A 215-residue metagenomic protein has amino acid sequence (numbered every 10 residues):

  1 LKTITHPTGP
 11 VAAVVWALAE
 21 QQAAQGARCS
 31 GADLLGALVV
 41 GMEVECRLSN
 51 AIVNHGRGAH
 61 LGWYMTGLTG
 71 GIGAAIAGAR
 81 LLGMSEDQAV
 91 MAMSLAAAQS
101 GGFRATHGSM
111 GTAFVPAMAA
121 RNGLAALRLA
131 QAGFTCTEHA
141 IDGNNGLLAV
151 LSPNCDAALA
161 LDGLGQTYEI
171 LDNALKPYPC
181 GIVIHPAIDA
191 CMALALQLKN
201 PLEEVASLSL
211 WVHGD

Functional and structural regions predicted by a protein language model:
L1-V53: Hydrophobic alpha-helical hairpins/lids featuring a short glycine-rich hinge
T3-P10, D33-L38, G56-G71, T112-P116 (+1 more regions): Active-site nucleophile and cofactor-binding loops and adjacent substrate-binding regions of central metabolic enzymes
R47-G58, F103-M110: Glycine- and aromatic-rich loop/turn segments at beta-sheet edges
M65-G67, G71, I76-D215: Functionally critical mobile loop/hinge segments
